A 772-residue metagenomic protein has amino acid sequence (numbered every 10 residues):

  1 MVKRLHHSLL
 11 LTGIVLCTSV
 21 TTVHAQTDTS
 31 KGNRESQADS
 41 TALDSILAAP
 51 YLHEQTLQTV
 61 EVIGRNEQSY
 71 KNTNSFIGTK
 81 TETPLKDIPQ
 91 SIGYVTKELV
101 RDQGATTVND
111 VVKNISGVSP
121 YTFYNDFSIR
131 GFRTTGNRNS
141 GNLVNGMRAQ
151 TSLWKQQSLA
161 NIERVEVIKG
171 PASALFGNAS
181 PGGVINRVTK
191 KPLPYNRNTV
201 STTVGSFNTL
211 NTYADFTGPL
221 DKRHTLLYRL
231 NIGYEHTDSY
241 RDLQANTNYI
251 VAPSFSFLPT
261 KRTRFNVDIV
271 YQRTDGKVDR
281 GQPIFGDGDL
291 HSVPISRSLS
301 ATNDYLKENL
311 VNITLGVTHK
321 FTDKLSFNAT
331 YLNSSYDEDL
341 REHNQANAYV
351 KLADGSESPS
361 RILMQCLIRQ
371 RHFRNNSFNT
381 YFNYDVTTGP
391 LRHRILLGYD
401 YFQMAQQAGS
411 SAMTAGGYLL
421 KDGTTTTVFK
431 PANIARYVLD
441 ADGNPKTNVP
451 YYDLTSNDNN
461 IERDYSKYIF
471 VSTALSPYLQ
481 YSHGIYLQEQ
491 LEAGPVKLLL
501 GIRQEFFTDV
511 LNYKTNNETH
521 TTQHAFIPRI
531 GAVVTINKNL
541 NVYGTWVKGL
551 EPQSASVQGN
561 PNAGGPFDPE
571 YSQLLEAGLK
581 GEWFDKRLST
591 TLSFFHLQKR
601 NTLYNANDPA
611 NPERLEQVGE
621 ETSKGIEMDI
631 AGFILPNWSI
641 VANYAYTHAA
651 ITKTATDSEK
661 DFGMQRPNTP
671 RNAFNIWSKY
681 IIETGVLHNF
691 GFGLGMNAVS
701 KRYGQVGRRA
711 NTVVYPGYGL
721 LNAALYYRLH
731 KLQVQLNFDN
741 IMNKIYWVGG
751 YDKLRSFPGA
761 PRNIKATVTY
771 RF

Functional and structural regions predicted by a protein language model:
K71-N72, F76-I92, N109-M147, E163: Extracytoplasmic beta-strand/coil segments of soluble accessory domains associated with Gram-negative outer-membrane
N145-P171, R187-K190: Short acidic/polar hinge/loop motifs at secondary-structure boundaries that mediate gating or recognition
N161-E163, A174-P253, P259-T263, L588: Outer-membrane beta-barrel translocator/receptor signature
E235, S239, A252-K320, N333-R374 (+2 more regions): Acidic/polar loop-and-plug regions of large Gram-negative outer-membrane beta-barrel proteins
L258-T260, F373, R392-L396, D400-M404 (+3 more regions): Structural signature of Gram-negative outer-membrane beta-barrels, strongest in the C-terminal barrel of TonB-dependent
K320-L332, Y336-E342, P569-F633, S639-A645 (+1 more regions): Membrane-embedded beta-barrel scaffold of Gram-negative outer-membrane proteins
L367, R371, N383, I395 (+3 more regions): Conserved C-terminal beta-signal and adjacent last beta-strands/turns of outer-membrane beta-barrel proteins
P495, H596-Q598, Q617-V706, T767-R771: Gram-negative outer-membrane beta-barrel transporters
